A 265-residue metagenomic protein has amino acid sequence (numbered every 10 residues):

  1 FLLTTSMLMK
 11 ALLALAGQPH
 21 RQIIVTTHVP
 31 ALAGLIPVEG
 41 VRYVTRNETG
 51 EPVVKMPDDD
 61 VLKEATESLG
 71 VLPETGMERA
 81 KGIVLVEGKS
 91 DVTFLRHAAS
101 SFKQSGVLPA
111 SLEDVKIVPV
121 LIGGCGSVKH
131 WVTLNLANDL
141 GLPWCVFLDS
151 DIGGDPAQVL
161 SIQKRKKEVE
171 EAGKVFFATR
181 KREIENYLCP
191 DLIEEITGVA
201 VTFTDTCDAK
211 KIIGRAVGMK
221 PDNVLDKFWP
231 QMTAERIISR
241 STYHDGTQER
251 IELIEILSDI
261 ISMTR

Functional and structural regions predicted by a protein language model:
T5-S6, L13, A33-R265: Acidic, divalent-metal-binding catalytic cores of TOPRIM and closely related two-metal-ion phosphodiester/pyrophosphate
L12-H20: Substrate-engagement module of ASCE P-loop NTPases
P19-I24, P143: Loop/turn-to-beta-strand initiation segments
T26-H28: H-loop/switch region of ABC-family ATPase nucleotide-binding domains
